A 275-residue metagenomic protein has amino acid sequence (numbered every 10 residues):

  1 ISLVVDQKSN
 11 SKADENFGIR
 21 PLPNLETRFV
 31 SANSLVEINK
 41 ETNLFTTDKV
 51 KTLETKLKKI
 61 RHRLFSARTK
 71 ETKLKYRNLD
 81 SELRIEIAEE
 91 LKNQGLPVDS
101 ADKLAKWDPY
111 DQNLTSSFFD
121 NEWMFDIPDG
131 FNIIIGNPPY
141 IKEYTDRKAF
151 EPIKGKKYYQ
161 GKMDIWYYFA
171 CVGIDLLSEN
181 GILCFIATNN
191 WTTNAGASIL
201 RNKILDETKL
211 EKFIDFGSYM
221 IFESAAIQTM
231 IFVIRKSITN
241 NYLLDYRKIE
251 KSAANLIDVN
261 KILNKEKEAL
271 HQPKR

Functional and structural regions predicted by a protein language model:
I1-D48, I60, A67, Q112-L114 (+1 more regions): Signature of N6-adenine DNA methyltransferases within the class I
K40-G130: Coupling/switch/interface segments within P-loop NTPase motor domains and analogous charged loops in nucleic-acid
